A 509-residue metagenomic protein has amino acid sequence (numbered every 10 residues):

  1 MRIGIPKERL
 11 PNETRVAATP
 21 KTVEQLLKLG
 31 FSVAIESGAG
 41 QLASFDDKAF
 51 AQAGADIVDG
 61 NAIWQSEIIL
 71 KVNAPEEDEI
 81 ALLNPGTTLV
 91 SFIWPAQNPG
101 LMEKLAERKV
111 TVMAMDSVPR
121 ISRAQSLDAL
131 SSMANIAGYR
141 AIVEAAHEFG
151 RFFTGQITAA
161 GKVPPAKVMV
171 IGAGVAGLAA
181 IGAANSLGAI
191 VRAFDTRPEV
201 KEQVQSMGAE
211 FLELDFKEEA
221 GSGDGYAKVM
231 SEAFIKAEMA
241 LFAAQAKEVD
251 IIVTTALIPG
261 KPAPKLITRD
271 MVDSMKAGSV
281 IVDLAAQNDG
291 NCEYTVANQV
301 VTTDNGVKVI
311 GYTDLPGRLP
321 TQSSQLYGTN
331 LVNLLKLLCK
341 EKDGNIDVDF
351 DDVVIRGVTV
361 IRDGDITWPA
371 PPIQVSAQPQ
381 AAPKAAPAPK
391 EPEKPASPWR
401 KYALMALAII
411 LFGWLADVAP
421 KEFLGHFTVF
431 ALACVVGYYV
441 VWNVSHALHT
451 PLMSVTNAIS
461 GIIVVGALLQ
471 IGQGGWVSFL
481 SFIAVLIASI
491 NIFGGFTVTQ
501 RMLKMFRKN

Functional and structural regions predicted by a protein language model:
R2-E103, E107, A114-E144, E148-G155 (+5 more regions): Structural/interface elements that position substrates and couple domains in central-metabolism enzymes
P6-F45, T154-Q245, E393-K394, G413-A416: Glycine-rich phosphate/diphosphate-binding loop of Rossmann-like nucleotide-binding domains
G54-I63, A74-P75, S222-I252, A256-R269 (+1 more regions): A structured beta-alpha segment of the ubiquitous adenosine-cofactor-binding alpha/beta core
A96-S122, K261-D314: Rossmann-fold NAD(P)-binding glycine/threonine-rich loop
D116-V118, S122-A160, P165, A286 (+3 more regions): Adenosine-phosphate binding glycine-rich loop
M239, P387-F412: Membrane-water interface at loop-to-transmembrane-helix junctions
K421-A433, S454-V455, S478, F482-V485: Structural signature of hydrophobic alpha-helical transmembrane segments
A458-L468: Small-residue-rich segments of transmembrane alpha-helices in multi-pass membrane proteins, especially helix faces
